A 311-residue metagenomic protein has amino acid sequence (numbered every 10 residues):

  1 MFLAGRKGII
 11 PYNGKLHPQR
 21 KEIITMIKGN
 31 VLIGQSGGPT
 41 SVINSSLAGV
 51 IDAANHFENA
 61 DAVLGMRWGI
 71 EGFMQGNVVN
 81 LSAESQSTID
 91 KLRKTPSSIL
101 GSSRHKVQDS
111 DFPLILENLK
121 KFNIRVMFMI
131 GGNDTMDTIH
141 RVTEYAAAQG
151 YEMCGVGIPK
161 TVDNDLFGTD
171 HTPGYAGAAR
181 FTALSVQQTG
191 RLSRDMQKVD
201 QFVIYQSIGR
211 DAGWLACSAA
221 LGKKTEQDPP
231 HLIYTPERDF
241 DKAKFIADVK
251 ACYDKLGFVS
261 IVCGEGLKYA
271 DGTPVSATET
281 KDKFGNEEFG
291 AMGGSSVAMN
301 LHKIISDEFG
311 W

Functional and structural regions predicted by a protein language model:
G5-T25: Short, Lys/Arg-enriched N-terminal segments with co-localized hydrophobic residues within the first ~10-30 amino acids
I27-G34, G72, K91-S102, K160-D170 (+2 more regions): Gly-rich Lys/Arg/Thr-decorated short loops/hinges at beta-loop-alpha junctions or inter-strand turns that position
I27-N77: N-terminal phosphate-binding or glycine-rich loops at protein starts, especially the Walker A/P-loop of NTPases
N30-T40, S98-S102, R125-G131, F202-S207 (+1 more regions): Short glycine-rich or small-residue beta-strand-to-loop segments that form or flank ligand, phosphate, metal/Fe-S
S36-G38, M66-E71, R104-H105, G132-N133 (+4 more regions): Short, ordered loop/turn segments at secondary-structure junctions
T40-V50, F73-M74, Q108-P113, N133-R141 (+4 more regions): Short glycine/serine/threonine-rich phosphate/pyrophosphate-binding segments that cradle anionic phosphate groups
M74-R125, D134-M136, V162, P173-Y175 (+2 more regions): Glycine-rich oxoanion-binding loops at beta->alpha junctions
N118, M129-G131, D137-E152, V156 (+1 more regions): Accessory alpha-helical/coil subdomains and C-terminal extensions that flank or cap enzyme catalytic cores
